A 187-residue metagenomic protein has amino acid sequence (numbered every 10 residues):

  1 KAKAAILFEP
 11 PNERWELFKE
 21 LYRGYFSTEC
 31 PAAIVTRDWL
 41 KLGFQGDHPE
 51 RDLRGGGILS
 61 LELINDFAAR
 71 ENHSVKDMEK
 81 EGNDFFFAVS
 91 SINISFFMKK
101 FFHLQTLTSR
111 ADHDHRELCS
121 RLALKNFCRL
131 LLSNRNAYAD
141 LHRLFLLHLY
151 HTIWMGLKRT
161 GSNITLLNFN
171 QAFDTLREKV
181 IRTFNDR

Functional and structural regions predicted by a protein language model:
K1-R187: Extended acidic/polar regulatory tracts at the flanks of large eukaryotic scaffold/adaptor proteins
